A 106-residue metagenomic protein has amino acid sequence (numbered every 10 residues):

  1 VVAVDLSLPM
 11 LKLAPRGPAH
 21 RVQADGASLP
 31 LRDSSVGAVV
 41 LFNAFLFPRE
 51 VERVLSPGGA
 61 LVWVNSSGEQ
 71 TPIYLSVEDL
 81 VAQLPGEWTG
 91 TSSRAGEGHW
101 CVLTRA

Functional and structural regions predicted by a protein language model:
V1-S28: Class I SAM-dependent methyltransferase SAM/SAH-binding core
P15-R16, S56, P85: Short conserved AdoMet
A27-V39: A short acidic, Gly/Pro-enriched loop at the edge of an enzyme's catalytic core that lines a small-molecule cofactor
G37-R49, S67: A short SAM/SAH-binding and catalytic strip from SAM-dependent methyltransferases
P48-A60: A short glycine-rich, Lys/Arg-flanked "PGG" loop and its adjoining helix->strand segment in the class I
G58-E69: Conserved beta-strand signature within the Rossmann-like core of class I S-adenosyl-L-methionine
P72-E87, H99-W100: Short alpha-helix
G86-A106: Core SAM-dependent methyltransferase catalytic element
